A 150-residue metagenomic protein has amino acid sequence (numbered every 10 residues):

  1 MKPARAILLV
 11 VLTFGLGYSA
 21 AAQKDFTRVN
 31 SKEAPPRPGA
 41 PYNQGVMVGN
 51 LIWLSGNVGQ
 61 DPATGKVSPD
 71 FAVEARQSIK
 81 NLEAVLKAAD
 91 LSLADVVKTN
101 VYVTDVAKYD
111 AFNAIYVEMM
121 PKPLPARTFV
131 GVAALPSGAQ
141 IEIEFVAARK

Functional and structural regions predicted by a protein language model:
A4-K80, A84-V97, V103-K150: N-terminal presequence-like segments and the immediate start of the first folded domain
